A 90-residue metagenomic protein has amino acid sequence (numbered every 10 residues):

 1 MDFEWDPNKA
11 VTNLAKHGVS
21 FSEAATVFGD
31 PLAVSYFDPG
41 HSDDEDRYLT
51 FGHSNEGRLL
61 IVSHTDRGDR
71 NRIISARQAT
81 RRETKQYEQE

Functional and structural regions predicted by a protein language model:
M1-E90: Ribonuclease/tRNase effector modules and their secretory precursors
